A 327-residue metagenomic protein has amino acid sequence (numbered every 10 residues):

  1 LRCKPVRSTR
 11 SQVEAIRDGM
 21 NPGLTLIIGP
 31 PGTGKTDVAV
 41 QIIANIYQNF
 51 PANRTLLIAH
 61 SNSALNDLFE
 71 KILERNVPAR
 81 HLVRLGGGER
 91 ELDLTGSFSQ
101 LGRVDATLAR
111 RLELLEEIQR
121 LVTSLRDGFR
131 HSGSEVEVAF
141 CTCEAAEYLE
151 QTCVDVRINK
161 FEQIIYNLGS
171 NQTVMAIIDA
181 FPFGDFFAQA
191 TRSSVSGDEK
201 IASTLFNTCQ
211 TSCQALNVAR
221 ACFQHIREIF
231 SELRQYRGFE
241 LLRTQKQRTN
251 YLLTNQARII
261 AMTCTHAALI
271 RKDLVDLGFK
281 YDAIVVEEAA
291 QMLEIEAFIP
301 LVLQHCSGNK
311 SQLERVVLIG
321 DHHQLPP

Functional and structural regions predicted by a protein language model:
L1, A44, A52-K280: Conserved P-loop NTPase motor core of helicases/translocases
K4-R7, A15-R17, N45-Y47, T55 (+5 more regions): Beta-strand elements of modular eukaryotic interaction domains
P5-G23, V38, M262-T265, L269: N-terminal pre-P-loop "Q-motif" helix
S11, N21-I27, A52-N53, R258: Pre-Walker A (Motif I) flank of P-loop NTPase domains
I28-G29, I58: Residues at the beta-strand->loop junction immediately N-terminal to the Walker
G32: Walker A (P-loop) phosphate-binding loop of P-loop NTPases
T36-A44: Motif I (Walker A/P-loop) of helicase-class P-loop NTPases
F50, T265-L269, L274-P327: Conserved helicase motor core of SF1/SF2 NTP-dependent helicases
